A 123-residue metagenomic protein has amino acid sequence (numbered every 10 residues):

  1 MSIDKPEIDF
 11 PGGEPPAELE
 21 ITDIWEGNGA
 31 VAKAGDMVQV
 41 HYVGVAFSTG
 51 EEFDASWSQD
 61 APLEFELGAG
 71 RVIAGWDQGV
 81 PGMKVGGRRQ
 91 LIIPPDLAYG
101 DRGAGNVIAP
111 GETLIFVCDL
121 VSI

Functional and structural regions predicted by a protein language model:
M1-I123: Cross-family detector of peptidyl-prolyl cis-trans isomerase
